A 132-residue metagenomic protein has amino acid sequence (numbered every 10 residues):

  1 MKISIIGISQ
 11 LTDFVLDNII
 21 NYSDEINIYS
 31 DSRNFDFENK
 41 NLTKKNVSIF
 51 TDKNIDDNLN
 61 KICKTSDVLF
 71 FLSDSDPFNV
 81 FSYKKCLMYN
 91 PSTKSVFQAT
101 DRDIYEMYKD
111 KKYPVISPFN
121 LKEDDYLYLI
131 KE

Functional and structural regions predicted by a protein language model:
M1-E132: Cytosolic regulatory regions of ion transport systems
